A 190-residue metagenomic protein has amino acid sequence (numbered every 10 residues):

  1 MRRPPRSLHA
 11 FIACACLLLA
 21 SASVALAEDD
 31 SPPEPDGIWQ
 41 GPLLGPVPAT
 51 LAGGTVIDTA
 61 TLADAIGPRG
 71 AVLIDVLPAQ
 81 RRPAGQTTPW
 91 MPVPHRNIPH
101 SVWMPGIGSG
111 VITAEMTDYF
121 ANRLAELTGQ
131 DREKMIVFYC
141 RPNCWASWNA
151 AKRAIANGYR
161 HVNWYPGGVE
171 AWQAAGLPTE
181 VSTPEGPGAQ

Functional and structural regions predicted by a protein language model:
R2-I12: Bacterial N-terminal signal peptides that target proteins for export
R2-R3, S23-T59, A65-P68, P83-V137 (+1 more regions): Rhodanese-like catalytic fold shared by cysteine-dependent sulfurtransferases and DSP/PTP-type phosphatases
F11-A22: Bacterial N-terminal signal peptides
L73-D75: Structural scaffold elements adjacent to functional motifs in cytosolic proteins
P78: Short, glycine/acidic-enriched loop or turn micro-motifs at the edges of active sites
